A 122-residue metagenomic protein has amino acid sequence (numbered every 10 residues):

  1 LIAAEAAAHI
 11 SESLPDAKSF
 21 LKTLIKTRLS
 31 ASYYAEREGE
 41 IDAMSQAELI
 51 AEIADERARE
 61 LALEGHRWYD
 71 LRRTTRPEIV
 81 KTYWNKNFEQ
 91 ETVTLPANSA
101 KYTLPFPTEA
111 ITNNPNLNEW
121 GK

Functional and structural regions predicted by a protein language model:
L1-K122: Acidic/polar-rich alpha-helix caps and helix-coil junctions
